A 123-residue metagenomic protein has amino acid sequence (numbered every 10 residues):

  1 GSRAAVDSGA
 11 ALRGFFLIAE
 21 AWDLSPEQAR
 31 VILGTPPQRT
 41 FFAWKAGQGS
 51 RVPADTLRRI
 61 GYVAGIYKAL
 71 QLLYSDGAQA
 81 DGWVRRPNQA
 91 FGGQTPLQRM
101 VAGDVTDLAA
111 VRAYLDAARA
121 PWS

Functional and structural regions predicted by a protein language model:
G1-S123: Non-transmembrane "mature" sequence context
